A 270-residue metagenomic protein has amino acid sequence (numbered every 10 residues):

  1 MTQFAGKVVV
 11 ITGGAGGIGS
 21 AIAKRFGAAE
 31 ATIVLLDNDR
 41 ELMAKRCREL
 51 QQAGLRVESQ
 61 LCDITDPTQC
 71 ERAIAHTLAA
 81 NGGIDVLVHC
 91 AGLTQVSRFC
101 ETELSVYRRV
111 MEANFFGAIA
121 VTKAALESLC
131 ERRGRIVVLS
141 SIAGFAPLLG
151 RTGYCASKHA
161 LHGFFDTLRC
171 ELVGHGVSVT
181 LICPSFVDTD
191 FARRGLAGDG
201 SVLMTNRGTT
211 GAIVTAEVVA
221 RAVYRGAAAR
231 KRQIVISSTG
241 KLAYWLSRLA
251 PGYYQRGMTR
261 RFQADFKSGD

Functional and structural regions predicted by a protein language model:
V8, A15-G16: Conserved glycine-rich cofactor-binding loop
A29-R46: Conserved glycine-rich Rossmann-like NAD(P)H-binding loop of the short-chain dehydrogenase/reductase
R40-E41, L61-R72, L104: The beta1-alpha1 cofactor-binding region of Rossmann-like NAD(H)/NADP(H)-dependent oxidoreductases
R98-F99, E103-R108, I119: Substrate-binding pocket helix/loop in short-chain dehydrogenase/reductase
T122, S157: Active-site helix of classical SDR
S141: Residue(s) in the substrate-gating loop at a strand-loop-helix junction that position the organic substrate next
G174-S238: SDR active-site lid
